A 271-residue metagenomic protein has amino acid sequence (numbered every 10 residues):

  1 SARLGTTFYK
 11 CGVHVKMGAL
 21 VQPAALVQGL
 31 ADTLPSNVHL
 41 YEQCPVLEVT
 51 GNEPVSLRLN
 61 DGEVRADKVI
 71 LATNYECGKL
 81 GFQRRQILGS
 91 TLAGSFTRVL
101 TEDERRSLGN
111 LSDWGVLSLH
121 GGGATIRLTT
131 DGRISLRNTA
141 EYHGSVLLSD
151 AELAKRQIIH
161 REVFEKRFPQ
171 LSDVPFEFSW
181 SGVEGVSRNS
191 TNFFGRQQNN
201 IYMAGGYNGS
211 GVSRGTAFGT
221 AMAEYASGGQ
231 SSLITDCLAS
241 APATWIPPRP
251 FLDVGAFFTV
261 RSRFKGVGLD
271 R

Functional and structural regions predicted by a protein language model:
S1, H39-Y41, E177-S179: General small-molecule cofactor/ligand-binding pocket signal
S1-T7: Flexible hinge/switch segments at interdomain interfaces of large molecular machines
K10-K68: Helical element adjacent to the flavin cofactor pocket in flavoenzyme catalytic cores
V46, E63-D103, S107-Q197: Active-site substrate-recognition segment that forms the wall of the catalytic cavity or substrate channel
E53-V55, G132, N200: Structural signal for glycine-centered tight turns and loop->strand junctions in beta-sheet-rich domains
Y142-D150, A154-V260: C-terminal catalytic lobe of FAD-dependent flavoproteins
A256-R271: C-terminal domain-closing interface element
